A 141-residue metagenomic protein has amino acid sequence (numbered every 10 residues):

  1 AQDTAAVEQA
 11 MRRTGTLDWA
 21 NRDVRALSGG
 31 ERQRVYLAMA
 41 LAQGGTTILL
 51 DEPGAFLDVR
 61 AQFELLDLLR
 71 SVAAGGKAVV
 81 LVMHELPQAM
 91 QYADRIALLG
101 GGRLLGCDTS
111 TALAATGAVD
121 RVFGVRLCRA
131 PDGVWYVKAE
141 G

Functional and structural regions predicted by a protein language model:
Q2-W19: Conserved ABC ATPase "signature" region
D23-L27: Conserved ABC ATPase signature
I48-E52: Catalytic Walker B motif of ABC-type/P-loop ATPase nucleotide-binding domains
M83-H84: H-loop/switch region of ABC-family ATPase nucleotide-binding domains
A89-Q91: A short, surface-exposed alpha-helical micro-motif characterized by mixed small hydrophobic and charged/polar residues
I96-T109: H-loop (His-switch) and adjacent beta-strand-loop-beta switch element of ABC-type ATPase nucleotide-binding domains
R121-G141: ABC ATPase nucleotide-binding domains
